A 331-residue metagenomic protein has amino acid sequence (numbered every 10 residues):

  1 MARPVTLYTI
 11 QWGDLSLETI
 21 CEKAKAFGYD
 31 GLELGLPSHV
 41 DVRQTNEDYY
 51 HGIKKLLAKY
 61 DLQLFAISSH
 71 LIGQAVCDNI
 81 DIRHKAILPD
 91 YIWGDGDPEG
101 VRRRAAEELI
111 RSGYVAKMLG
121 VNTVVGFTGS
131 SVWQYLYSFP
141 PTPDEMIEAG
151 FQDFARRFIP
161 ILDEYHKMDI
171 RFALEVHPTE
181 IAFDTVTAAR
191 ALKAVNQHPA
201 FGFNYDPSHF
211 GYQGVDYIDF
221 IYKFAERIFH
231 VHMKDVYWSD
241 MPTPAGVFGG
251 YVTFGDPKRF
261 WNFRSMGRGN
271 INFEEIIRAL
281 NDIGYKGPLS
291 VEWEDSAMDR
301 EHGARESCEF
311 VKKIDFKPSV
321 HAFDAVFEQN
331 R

Functional and structural regions predicted by a protein language model:
M1-L15: Boundary/entry segment of secreted carbohydrate-active catalytic domains
A2-V5, G28-D30, A58-F65, G120-T123 (+4 more regions): Short, well-ordered coil/turn segments that N-cap beta-strands
Y8-W12, G35-P37, I67-I72, G129-S131 (+4 more regions): Active-site beta-loop-alpha junctions enriched in small/polar residues
D14, E18, K23, K59 (+3 more regions): Active-site acidic/histidine proton-transfer and metal-coordination neighborhood in alpha/beta enzyme cores
T19, G31-L32, I67, A149-N270 (+1 more regions): Acidic/histidine-rich catalytic cores of soluble enzymes
A24, L32, L57, I67 (+9 more regions): Conserved, mostly hydrophobic/aromatic
G35-A58, T128-Y135: Glycine-rich, proline-tolerant flexible connector loops at the mouths of alpha/beta enzymes
R300-H321, F327: C-terminal helical cap(s) of enzyme catalytic domains, especially alpha/beta-barrels
